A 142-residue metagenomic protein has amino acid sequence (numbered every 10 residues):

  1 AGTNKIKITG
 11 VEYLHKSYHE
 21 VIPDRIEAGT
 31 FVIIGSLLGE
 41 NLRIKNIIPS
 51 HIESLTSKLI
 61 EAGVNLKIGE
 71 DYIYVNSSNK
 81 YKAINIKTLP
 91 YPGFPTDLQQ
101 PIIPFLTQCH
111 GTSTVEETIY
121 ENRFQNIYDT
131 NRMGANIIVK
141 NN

Functional and structural regions predicted by a protein language model:
A1-N142: Short, structured segments at the rim of ligand-binding sites
